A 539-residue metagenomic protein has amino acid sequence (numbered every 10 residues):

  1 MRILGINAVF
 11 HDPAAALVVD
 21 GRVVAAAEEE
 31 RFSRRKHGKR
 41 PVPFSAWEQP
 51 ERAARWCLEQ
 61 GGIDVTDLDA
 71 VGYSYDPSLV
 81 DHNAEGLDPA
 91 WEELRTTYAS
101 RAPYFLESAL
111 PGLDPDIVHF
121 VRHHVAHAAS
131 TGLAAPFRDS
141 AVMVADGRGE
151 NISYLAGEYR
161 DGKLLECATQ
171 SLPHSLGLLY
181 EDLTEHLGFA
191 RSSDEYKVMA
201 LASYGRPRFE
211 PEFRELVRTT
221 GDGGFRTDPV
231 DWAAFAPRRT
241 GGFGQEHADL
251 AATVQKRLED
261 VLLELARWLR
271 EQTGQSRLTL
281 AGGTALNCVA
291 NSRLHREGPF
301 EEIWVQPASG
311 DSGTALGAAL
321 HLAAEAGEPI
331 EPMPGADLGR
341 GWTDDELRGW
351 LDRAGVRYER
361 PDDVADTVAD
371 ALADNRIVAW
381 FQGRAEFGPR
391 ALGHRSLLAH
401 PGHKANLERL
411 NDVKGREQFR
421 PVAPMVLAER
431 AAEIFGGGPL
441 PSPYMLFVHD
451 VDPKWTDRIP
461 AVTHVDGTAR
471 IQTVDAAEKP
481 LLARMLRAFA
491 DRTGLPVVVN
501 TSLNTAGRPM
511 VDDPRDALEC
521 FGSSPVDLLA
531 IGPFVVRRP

Functional and structural regions predicted by a protein language model:
M1-L4: Extreme N-terminal starter segment of soluble prokaryotic enzymes
N7-K36, P41-S45, T66, A84 (+10 more regions): Flexible beta->alpha loop and helix N-cap segments adjacent to enzyme active/binding sites
F32-I63, L262: N-terminal phosphate-binding loop and adjacent alpha-helix
A53-D69, A109-L110, L265-G274: Phosphate/pyrophosphate-binding loops at sites that engage ATP/ADP/AMP, CoA/4′-phosphopantetheine, polyphosphate
V65-W91: Conserved beta-ketoacyl condensing-enzyme motif
R239-H247: Short glycine/proline-rich turn/loop motifs
T253-L278: Phosphate/ATP-binding catalytic cores across multiple sugar-kinase/actin-like superfamilies, primarily ASKHA
